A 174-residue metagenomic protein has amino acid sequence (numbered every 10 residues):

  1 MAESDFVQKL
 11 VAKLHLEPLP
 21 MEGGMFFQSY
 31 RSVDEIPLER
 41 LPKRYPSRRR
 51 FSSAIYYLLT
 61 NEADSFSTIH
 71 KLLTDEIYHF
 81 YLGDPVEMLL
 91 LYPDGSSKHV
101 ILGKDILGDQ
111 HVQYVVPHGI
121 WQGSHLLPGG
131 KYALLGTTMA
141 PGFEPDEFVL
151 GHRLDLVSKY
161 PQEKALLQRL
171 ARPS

Functional and structural regions predicted by a protein language model:
M1-Y114, G130-K131, P141, G151-S174: Non-catalytic, conserved peripheral segments adjacent to functional cores
G119-P145: Ligand-binding loop in jelly-roll beta-barrel domains
E147-V149: Short conserved micro-motifs at the rims of enzyme active sites and ligand-binding pockets
